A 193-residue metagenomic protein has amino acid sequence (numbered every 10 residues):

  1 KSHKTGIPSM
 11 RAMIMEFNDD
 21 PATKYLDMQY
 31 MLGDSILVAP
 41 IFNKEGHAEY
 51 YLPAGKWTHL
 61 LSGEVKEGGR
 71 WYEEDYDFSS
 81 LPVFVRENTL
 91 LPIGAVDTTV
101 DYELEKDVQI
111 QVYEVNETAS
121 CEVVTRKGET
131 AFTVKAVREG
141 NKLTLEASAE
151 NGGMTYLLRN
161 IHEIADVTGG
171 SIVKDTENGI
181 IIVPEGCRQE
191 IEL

Functional and structural regions predicted by a protein language model:
K1-I161: Catalytic core of carbohydrate-active enzymes
Y72, G179-I180, Q189: Short strand-edge motifs at loop-to-beta-strand transitions and within beta-strands of extracellular beta-rich domains
L157, I181-I182: Generic structural detector for well-ordered beta-strands
V167: Extracellular attachment/recognition segments
G170-V173: Small-residue (G/S/T/A) turn/hinge positions that recur once per unit in extracellular repeat modules
D175-E177: Short, solvent-exposed loop/turn segments in extracellular or other extracytoplasmic domains
P184-L193: Surface-exposed interaction regions enriched in Ser/Thr/Asp/Glu that occur as long low-complexity tracts or repetitive
